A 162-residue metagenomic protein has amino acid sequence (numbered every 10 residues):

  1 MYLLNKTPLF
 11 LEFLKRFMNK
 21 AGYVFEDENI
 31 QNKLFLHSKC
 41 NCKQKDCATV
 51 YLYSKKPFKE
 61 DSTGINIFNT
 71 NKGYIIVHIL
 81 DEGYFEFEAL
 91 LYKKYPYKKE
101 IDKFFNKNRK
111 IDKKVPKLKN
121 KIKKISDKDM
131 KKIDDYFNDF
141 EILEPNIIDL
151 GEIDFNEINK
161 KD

Functional and structural regions predicted by a protein language model:
M1-T63, K99-D162: N-terminal domain-onset segments
K45-I101: Amphipathic protein-protein interaction modules
